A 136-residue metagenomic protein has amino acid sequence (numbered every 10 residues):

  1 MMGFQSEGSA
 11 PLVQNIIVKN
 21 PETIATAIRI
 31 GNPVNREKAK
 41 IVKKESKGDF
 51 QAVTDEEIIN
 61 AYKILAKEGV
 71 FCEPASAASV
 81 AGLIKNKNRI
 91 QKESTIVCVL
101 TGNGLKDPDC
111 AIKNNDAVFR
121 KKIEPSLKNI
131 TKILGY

Functional and structural regions predicted by a protein language model:
M1-M2, V97: Structural detector of well-ordered beta-strand residues that form the stable sheet scaffold of enzyme domains
M2-C72, K113-Y136: Active-site/ligand-binding loops adjacent to catalytic centers
I59-K87, S94-I96: Substrate-binding/catalytic subdomain of NAD(P)-dependent oxidoreductase enzymes
V80-Y136: Catalytic phosphate/nucleotide-handling subdomain of diverse soluble enzymes
